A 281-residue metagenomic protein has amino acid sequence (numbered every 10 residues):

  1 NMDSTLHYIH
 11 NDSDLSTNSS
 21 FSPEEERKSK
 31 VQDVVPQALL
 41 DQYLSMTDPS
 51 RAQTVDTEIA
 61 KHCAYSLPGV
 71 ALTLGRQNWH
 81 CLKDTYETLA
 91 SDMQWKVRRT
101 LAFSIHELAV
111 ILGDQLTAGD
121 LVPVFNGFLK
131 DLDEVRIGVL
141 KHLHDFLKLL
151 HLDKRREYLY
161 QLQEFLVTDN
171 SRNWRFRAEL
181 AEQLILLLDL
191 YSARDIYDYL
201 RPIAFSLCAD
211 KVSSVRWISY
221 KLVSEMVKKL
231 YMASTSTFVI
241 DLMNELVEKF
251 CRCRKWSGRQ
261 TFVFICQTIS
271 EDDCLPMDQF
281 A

Functional and structural regions predicted by a protein language model:
N1-A281: Extended, low-complexity, acidic/polar intrinsically disordered regions that flank or interrupt HEAT/TOG/ARM solenoid
